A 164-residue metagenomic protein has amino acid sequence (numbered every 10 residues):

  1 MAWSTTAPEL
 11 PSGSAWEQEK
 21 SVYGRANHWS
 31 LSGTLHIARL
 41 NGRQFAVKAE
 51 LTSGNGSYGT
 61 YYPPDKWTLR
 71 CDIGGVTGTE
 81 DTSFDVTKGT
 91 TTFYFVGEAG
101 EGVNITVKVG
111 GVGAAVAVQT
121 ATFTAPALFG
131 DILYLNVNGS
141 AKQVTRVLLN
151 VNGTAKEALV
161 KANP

Functional and structural regions predicted by a protein language model:
M1-L159, N163-P164: Polar, enzyme-active/binding microenvironments
